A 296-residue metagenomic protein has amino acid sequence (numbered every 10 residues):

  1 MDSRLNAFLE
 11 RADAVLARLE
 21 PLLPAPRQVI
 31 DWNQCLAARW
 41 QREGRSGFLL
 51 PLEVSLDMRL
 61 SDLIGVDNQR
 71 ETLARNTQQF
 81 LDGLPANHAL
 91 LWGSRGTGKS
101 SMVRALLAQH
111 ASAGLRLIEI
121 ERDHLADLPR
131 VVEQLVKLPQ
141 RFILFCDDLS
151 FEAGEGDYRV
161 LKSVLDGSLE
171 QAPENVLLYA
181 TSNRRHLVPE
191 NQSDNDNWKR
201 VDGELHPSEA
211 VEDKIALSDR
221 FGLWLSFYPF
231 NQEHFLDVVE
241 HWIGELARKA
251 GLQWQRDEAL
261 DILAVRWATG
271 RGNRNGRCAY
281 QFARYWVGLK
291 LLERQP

Functional and structural regions predicted by a protein language model:
M1-P51: Interdomain "pre-motor" coupling segment immediately N-terminal to P-loop NTPase/helicase cores
S3-A14, L23-A25, V29, Y228-P296: C-terminal alpha-helical "lid" subdomain
S3-N6, F48-T72: Dynamic helix-loop-helix/coil hinge segments at AAA+ ATPase domain boundaries and subdomain interfaces
N68-D82: Pre-Walker A adenine-sensing motif
G83-A105: Walker A/P-loop nucleotide-binding motif
Q109-F142, L149-G154: AAA+/P-loop NTPase substrate/partner-engagement loops
A153-G203: Conserved catalytic/switch belt of AAA+ P-loop NTPases
Q192, K199-I215, G222-L236: Conserved AAA+ ATPase "SRH/arginine-finger" region at the nucleotide-binding site
